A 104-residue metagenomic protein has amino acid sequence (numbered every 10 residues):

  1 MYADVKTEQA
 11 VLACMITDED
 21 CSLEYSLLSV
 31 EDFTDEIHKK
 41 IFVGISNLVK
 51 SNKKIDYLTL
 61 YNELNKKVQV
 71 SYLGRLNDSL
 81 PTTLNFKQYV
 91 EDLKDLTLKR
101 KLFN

Functional and structural regions predicted by a protein language model:
M1-L98: Noncatalytic partner-interaction/assembly domains of nucleic-acid and motor enzyme complexes, especially the accessory
R100-N104: Short, well-ordered alpha-helical segments that carry or flank key catalytic/ligand-binding motifs at enzyme/regulatory
